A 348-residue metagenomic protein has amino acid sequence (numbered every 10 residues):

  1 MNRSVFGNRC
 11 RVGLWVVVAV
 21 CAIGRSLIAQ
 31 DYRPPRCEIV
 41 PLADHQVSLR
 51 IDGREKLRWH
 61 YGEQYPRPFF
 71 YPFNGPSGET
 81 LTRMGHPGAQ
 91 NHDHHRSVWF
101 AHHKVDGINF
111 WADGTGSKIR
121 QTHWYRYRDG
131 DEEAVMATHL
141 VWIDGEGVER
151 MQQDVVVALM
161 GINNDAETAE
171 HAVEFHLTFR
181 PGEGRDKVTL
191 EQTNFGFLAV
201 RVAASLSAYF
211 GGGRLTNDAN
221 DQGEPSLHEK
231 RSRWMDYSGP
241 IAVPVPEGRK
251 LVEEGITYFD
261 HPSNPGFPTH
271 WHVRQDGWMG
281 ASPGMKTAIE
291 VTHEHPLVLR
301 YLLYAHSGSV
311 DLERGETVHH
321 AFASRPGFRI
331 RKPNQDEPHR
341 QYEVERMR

Functional and structural regions predicted by a protein language model:
M1-R9: N-terminal secretory signal peptides that target proteins for export/translocation
G13-R25: Bacterial N-terminal signal peptides
Q30-H95, H176, V188, E316: Beta-strand-rich N-terminal accessory domains
G62-Y65, F69-P72, A166-L215, R314: Acidic (Asp/Glu-rich), glycine- and aromatic
H92, R96-A169: Extended, loop-rich substrate-binding clefts of extracytoplasmic carbohydrate-active enzymes
L140-D144, V157-N163, F179-E183, G196 (+2 more regions): Beta-strand elements of well-folded, non-transmembrane domains
L190-N264: Active-site/ligand-binding surface loops and adjacent short beta/alpha elements that line catalytic pockets across
E254-E343: Beta-strand-rich recognition/accessory modules
